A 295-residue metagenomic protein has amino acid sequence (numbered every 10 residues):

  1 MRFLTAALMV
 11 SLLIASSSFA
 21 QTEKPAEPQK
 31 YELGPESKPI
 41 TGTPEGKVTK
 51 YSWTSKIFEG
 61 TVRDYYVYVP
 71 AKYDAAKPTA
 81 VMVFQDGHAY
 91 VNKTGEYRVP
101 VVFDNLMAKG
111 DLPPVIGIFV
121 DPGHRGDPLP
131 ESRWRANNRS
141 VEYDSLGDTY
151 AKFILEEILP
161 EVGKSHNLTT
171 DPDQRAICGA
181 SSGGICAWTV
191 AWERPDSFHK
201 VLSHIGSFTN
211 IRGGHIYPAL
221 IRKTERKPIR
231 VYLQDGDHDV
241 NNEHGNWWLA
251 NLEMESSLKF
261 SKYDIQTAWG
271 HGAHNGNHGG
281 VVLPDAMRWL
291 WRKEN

Functional and structural regions predicted by a protein language model:
M1-T5: Positively charged n-region of N-terminal signal peptides that target proteins for export
A6-A15: Bacterial N-terminal signal peptides
S16-A20: Sec/Tat signal peptide C-region and signal peptidase I cleavage site
Q21-N295: Non-catalytic cap/lid and distal C-terminal segments of serine-dependent acyl enzymes
